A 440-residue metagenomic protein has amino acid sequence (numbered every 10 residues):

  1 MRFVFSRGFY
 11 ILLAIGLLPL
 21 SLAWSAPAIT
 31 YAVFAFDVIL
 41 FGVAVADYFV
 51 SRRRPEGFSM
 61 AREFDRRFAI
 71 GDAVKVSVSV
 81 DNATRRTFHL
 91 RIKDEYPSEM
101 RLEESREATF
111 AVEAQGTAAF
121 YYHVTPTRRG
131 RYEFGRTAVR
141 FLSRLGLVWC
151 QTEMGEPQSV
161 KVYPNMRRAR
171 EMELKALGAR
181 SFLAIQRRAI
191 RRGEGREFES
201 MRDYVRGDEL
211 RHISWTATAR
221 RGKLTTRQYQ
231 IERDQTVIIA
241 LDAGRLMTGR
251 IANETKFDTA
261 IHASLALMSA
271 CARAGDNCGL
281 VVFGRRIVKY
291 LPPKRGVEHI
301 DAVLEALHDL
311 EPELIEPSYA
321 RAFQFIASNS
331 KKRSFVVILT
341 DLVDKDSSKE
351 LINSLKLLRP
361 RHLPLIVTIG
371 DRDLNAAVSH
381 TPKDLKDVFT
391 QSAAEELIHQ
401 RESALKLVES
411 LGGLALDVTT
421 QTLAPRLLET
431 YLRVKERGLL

Functional and structural regions predicted by a protein language model:
M1-S59: Extracellular/lumenal glycan-associated context and N-glycosylation machinery
L40-E298, R333-T340, D346, N353-L357: An amphipathic, basic-hydrophobic helix/alpha-beta surface used to engage anionic, phosphate-rich ligands or surfaces
L280-V282, L365-T368: Short internal beta-strands
R286, I369-D373: Short beta-alpha junction loops
E298-F335: Von Willebrand factor
I300-V303, D373-S403: Acidic, Ser/Thr-rich peripheral helices and adjacent loops at domain boundaries
H380-K383, E395-L440: Long, C-terminal catalytic modules of enzymes
